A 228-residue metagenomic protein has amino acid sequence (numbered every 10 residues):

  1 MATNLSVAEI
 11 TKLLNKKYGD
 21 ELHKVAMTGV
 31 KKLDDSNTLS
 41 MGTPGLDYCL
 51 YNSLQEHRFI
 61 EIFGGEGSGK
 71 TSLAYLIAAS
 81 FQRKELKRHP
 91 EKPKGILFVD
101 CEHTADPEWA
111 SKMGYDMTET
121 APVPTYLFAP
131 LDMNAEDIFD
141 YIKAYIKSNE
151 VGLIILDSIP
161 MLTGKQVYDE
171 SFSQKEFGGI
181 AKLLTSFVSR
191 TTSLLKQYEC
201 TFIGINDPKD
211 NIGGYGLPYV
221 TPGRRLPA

Functional and structural regions predicted by a protein language model:
A2-T125, K143, K147: The Walker A/P-loop phosphate-binding site
P93-G95, E150-L153, Q197-G204: Loop/turn-to-beta-strand initiation segments
H103-T104, D132-I138, D210: Short acidic loop-to-helix transition motifs that present clustered carboxylates
D106-E108, L162-S171, I212-G214: Short acidic/His/Gly/Ser-rich catalytic and metal-binding motifs that mark active-site loops of diverse hydrolases
P124-A135, V167-L183, Y215-P222: Flexible beta-alpha connector loops of hexameric P-loop NTPases
I138-I154, T191-T192: Short amphipathic alpha-helices and their capping/turn segments at secondary-structure boundaries
S158: Walker B catalytic acidic pair
F177-A228: Phosphate-binding/switch region of NTP-binding enzymes
